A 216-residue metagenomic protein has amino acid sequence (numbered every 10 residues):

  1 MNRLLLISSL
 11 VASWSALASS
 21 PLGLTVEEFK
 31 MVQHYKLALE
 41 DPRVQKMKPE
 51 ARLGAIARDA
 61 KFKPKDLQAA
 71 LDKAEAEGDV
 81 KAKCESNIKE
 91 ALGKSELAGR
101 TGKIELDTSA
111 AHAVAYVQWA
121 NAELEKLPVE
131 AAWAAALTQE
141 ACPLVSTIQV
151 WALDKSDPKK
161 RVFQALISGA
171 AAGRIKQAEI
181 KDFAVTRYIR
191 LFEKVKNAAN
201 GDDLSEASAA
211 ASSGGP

Functional and structural regions predicted by a protein language model:
M1-L4: Positively charged n-region of N-terminal signal peptides that target proteins for export
S13-S15: N-terminal signal peptide c-region/cleavage motif recognized by signal peptidases
S19-Q45, K81-I88, G102, L106-T108: Immediate post-signal-peptide N-terminus of mature secreted/exported proteins
L39-Q45, Y116-K126: Second-shell loop/turn segments in exported
R43-A57: Short, charged amphipathic recognition helices of the HTH superfamily and cognate SANT/SANTA-like modules
R58-A69: Short, basic interhelical loop/turn and adjoining N-cap of the next helix at nucleic-acid- or acidic-partner-contacting
V80-W119, P143-P216: Polar/charged, Gly/Pro-rich intrinsically disordered segments
L124-V145: Short, non-transmembrane amphipathic alpha-helical segments
